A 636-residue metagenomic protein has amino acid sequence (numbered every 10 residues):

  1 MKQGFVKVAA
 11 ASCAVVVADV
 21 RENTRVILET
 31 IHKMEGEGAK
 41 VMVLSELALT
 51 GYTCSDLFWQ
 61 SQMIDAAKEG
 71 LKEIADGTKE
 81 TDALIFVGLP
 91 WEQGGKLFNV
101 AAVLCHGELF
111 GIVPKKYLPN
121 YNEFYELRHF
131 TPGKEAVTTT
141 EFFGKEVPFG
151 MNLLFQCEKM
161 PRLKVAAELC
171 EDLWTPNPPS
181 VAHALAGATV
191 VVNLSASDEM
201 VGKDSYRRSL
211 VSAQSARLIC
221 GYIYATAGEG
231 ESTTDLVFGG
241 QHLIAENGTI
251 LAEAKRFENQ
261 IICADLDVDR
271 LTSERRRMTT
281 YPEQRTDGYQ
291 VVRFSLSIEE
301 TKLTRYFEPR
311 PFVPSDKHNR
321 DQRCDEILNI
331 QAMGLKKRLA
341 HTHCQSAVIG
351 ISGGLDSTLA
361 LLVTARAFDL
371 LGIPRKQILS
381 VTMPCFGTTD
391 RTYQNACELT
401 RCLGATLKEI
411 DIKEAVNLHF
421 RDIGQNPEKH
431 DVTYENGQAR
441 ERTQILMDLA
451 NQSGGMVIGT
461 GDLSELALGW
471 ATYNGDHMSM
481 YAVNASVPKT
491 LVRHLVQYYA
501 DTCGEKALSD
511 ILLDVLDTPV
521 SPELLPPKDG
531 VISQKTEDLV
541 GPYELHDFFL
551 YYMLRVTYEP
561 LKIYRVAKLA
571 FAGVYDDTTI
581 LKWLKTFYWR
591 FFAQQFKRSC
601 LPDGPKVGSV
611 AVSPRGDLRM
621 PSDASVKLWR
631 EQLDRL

Functional and structural regions predicted by a protein language model:
M1-G350, R366-R375, L407: Enzyme catalytic cores with a strong preference for nitrogen-chemistry domains
K7, N23, K159-L163, I219-C220 (+5 more regions): ATP/NTP-dependent adenylation/nucleotidyl-transfer catalytic domains that generate, transfer, or process NMP-activated
